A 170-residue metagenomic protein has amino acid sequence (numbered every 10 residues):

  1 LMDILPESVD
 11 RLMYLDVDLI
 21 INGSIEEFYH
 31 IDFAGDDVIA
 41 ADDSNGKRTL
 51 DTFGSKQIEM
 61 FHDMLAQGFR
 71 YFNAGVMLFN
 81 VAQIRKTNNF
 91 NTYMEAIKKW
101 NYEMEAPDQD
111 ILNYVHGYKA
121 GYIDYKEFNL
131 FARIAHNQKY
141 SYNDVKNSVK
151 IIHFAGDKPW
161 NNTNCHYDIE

Functional and structural regions predicted by a protein language model:
L1-D51, L78-F79: GT-A fold catalytic core of metal-dependent nucleotide-sugar glycosyltransferases, centered on the diacidic
E7, Y14, F33, F69-Y71 (+2 more regions): A generic fold-level signal
Y29, G54-Q57, N91-A96: Short, surface-exposed, charged loop/turn segments at secondary-structure junctions
V38-D63, N161-N162, H166-I169: A short, conserved beta-to-alpha structural element at the edge of catalytic cores that scaffolds binding
M60-Q67, N137-Y140: Short, P/G- and charge-enriched loop/turn segments at secondary-structure junctions
M64-V76: A recurrent flexible, glycine/aromatic-enriched loop bordering the glycosyltransferase active site that acts as
N73-A74, F79-E170: A glycosyltransferase accessory/donor-loop signature
